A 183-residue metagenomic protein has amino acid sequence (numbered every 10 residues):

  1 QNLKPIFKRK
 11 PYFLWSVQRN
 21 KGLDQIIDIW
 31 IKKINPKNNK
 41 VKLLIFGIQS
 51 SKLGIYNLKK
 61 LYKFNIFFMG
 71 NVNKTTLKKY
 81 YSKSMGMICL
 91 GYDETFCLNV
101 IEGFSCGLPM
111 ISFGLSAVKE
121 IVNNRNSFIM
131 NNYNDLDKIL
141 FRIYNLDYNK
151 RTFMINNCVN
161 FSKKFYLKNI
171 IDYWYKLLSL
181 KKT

Functional and structural regions predicted by a protein language model:
P5-K21, I27-I31, L44: Conserved donor-binding/catalytic core segment of Leloir-type glycosyltransferases
I55-T75: Nucleotide-activated donor-binding/catalytic signature segment of Leloir-type glycosyltransferases, i.e., the conserved
K78, I101-S105, S116-E120: Short alpha-helical segment that forms part of, or immediately flanks, the ligand-binding pocket in carbohydrate-active
K79-S84: Short alpha-helical donor nucleotide-sugar binding micro-motif in glycosyltransferases
Y92: Aromatic "clamp/platform" in nucleotide-sugar-dependent glycosyltransferases that forms part of the donor/acceptor
P109-S112: Short hydrophobic beta-strand element within catalytic cores of glycosyltransferases and related nucleotide-activated
N124-N134, R142-Y148: Conserved acidic donor-binding segment of nucleotide-sugar-dependent glycosyltransferases
Y148-L180: A charged, aromatic-enriched C-terminal amphipathic alpha-helix characteristic of glycosyltransferases across folds
